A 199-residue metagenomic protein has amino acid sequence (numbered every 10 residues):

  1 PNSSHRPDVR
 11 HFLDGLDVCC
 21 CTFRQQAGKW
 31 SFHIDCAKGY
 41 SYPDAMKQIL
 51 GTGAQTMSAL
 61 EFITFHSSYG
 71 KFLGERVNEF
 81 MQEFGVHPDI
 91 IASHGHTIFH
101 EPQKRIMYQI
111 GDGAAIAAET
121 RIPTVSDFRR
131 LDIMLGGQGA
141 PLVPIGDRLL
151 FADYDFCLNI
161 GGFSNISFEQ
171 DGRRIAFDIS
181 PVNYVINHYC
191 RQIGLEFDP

Functional and structural regions predicted by a protein language model:
P1-R24: N-terminal basic/disordered segments at the start of proteins
N2-R10, P88-A92, D155-N159, A176: Short glycine-aspartate micro-motif
R10, H96-I98, F163: Short glycine-rich anion-binding loops that position phosphate/pyrophosphate groups of nucleotides and phosphorylated
L16-R24, H33-G51, V125-L150, F156-P199: Glycine-rich phosphate-binding loop plus the immediately following alpha-helix
T22, A27-M81: Contiguous, glycine/small-aliphatic-enriched amphipathic segments in soluble metabolic enzymes
T56-G113: Short beta-strand-loop/turn "lid" adjacent to the catalytic site in phosphate-handling enzymes
E83, E119, Q192-E196: Change "in soluble alpha/beta enzymes" to "in soluble alpha/beta proteins
A92-F151: Active-site neighborhood for divalent-cation/phosphate handling
